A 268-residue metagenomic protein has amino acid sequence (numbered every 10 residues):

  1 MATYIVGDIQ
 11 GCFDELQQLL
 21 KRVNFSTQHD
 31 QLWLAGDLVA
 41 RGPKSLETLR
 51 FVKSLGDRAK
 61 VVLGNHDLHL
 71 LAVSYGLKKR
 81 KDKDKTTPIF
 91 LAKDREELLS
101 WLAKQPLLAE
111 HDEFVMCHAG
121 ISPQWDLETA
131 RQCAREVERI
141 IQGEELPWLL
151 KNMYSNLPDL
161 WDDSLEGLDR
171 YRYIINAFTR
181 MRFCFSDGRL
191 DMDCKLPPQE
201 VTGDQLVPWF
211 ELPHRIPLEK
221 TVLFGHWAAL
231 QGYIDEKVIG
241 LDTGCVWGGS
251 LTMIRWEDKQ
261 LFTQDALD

Functional and structural regions predicted by a protein language model:
M1-F51, L55, L68: N-terminal active-site segment of His-dependent metallophosphoesterases
A2-Q10, F114-G120, G240-L241: Active-site-proximal beta-strand elements of phosphoester/diester hydrolases
I5, L34, V61-V62, V115 (+2 more regions): Residue-level marker for buried hydrophobic side chains located in beta-strands that build the well-ordered beta-sheet
D8, D37, G64-N65, L102 (+3 more regions): Divalent metal-coordination and catalytic microenvironments
C12-D14, A40-G42, H66-A72, Q124 (+2 more regions): Active-site environment of divalent metal-dependent phosphoester hydrolases
Q31-G36, K79-F90, L190-Q199: Short, basic, glycine/proline-bearing loop/turn elements
L46-L49, S54-D169: Active-site neighborhood of divalent metal-dependent phosphoester bond hydrolases
R131-D268: Acidic, His/Gly-rich catalytic cores of divalent-metal-dependent hydrolytic chemistry
